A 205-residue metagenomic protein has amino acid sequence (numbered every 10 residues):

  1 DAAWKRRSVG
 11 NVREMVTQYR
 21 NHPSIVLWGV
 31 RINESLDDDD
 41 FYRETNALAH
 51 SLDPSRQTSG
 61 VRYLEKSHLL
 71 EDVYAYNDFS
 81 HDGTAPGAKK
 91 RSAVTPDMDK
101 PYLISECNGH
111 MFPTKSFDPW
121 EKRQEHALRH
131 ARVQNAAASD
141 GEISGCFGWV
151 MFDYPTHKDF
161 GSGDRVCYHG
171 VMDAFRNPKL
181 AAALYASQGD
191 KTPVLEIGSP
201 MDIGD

Functional and structural regions predicted by a protein language model:
D1-F175, G198: Substrate-binding/catalytic cleft of secreted carbohydrate-active enzymes, primarily glycoside hydrolases
P178, A183-D205: Surface beta-strand/loop "capping" patches
